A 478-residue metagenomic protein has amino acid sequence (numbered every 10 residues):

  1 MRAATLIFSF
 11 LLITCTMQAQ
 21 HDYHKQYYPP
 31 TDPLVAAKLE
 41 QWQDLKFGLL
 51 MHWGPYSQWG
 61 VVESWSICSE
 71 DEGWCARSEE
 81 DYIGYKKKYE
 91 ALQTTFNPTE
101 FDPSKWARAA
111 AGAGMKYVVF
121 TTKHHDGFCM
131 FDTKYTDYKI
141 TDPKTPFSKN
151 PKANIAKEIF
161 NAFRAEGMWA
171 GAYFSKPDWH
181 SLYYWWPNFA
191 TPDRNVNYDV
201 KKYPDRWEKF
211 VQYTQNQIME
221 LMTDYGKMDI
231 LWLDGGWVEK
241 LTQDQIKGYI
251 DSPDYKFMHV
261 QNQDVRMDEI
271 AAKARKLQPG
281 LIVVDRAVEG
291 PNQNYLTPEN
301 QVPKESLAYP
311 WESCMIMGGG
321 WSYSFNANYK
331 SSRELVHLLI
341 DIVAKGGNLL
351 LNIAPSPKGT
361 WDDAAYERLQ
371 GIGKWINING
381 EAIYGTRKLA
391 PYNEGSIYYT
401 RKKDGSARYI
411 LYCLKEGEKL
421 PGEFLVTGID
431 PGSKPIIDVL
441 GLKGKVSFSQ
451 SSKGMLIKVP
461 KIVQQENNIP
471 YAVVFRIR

Functional and structural regions predicted by a protein language model:
M1-D22: Bacterial Sec-dependent N-terminal signal peptides
Q20-R478: Mature catalytic domains of secreted/periplasmic carbohydrate-active enzymes
